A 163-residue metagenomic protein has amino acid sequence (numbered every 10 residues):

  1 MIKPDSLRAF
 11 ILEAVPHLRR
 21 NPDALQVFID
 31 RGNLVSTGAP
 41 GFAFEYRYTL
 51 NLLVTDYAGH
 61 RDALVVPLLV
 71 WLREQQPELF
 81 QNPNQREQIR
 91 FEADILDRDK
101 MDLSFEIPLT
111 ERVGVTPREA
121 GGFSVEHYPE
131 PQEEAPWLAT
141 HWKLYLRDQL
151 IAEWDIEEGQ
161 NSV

Functional and structural regions predicted by a protein language model:
M1-L12: Polar/acidic, low-complexity leader/linker segments enriched in S/T/G and N/D
P16-A24, F80-P83: Short secondary-structure junctions
D23-G59: N-terminal interaction modules that seed assembly of large macromolecular complexes
A24, E45-T49, Q88-R90, K100-E106 (+1 more regions): Broad gene-expression machinery/nucleic-acid interaction feature
D56-E87: A broadly used, surface-exposed interaction patch
A58-G59, V66, R112-F123: Extended, charge-rich low-complexity interaction segments
Q75-R118: Acidic-leaning, charged glycine-interspersed low-complexity segments
R118-V163: Glycine-rich, aromatic-bearing surface loops/beta-hairpins
